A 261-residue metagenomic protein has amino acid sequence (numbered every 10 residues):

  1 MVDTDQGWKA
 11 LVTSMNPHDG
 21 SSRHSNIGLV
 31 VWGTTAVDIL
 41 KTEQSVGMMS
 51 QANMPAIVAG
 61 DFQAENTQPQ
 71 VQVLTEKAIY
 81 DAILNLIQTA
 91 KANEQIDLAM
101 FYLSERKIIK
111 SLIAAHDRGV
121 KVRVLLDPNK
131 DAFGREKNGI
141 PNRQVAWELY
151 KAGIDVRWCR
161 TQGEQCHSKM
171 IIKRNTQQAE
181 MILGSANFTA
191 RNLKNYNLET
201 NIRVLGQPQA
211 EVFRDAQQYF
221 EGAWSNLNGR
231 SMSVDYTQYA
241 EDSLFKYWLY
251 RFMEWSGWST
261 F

Functional and structural regions predicted by a protein language model:
M1-K9, D19-R23, V30, T34-A36 (+2 more regions): PLD/PLD-like phosphodiesterase catalytic module centered on the HKD motif
S21-S25, T67-P69: Flexible glycine/proline-enriched surface loops and loop-helix/loop-strand junctions
T34, I39-Y80: Active-site cores of enzymes that catalyze phosphoryl transfer or operate on phosphate-rich substrates
E43, I87-Q88, A216, F220-E221: Short, Φ-rich (hydrophobic/aromatic) sequence segments
M54-F62, A99, S231-T237: Short coil/turn segments at secondary-structure boundaries
T67-R118: Beta-propeller domains
